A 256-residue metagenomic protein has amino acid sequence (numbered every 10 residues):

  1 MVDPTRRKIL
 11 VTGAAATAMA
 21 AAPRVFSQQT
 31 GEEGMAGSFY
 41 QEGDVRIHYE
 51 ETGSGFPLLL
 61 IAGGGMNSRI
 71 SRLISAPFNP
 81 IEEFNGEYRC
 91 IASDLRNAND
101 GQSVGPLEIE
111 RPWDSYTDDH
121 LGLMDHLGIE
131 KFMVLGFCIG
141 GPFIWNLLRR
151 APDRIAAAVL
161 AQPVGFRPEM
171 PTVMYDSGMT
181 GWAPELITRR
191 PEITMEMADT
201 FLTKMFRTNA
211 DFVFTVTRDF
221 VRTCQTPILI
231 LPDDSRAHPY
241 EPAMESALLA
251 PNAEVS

Functional and structural regions predicted by a protein language model:
M1-A16: N-terminal secretory signal peptides and thylakoid transit peptides that target proteins across membranes
P23-G43, H48: C-terminal segment of N-terminal export signals and the immediately downstream linker at the start of the mature
V45-Q102: Conserved HGGG/HGGXW glycine-rich cap/lid loop of the alpha/beta-hydrolase fold
N79-E82, A92-F132: Active-site loop/oxyanion-hole signature of alpha/beta-hydrolase fold enzymes
K131-L160, V164-F166: Conserved hydrolase catalytic core segment
C224, I230-P232: Short beta-strand/loop motif that positions the catalytic acidic residue of the alpha/beta-hydrolase fold
A237-P242: Conserved alpha/beta-hydrolase "acid-adjacent" motif
A250-S256: Catalytic histidine neighborhood in serine/cysteine hydrolases with alpha/beta-hydrolase-type architecture
